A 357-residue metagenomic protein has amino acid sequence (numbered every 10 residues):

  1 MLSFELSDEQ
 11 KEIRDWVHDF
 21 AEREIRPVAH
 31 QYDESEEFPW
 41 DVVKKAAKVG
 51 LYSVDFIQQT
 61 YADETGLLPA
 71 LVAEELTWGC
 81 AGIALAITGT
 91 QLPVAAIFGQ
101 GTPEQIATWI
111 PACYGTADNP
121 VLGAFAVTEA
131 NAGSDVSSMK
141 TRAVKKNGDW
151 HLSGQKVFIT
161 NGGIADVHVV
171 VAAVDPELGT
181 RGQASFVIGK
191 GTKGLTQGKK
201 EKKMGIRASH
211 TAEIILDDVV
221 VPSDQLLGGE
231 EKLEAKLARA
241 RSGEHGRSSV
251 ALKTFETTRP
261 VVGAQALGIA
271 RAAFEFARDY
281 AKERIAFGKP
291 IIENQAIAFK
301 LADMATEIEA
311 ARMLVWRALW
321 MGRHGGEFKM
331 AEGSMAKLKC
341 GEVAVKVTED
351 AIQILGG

Functional and structural regions predicted by a protein language model:
M1-G79, I83, Q100-E104, T116 (+4 more regions): Alpha-helical interface subdomain recognition
G50, A73-T77, I188-K193, D217-V220: Short Ser/Thr-interspersed hydrophobic loop/turn segments at strand-loop and sheet-helix junctions that line or gate
W78-A81, A132, V157-G163, I206 (+1 more regions): Glycine-rich phosphate/pyrophosphate-binding beta-alpha loops
A84-E104, G133: N-terminal glycine-rich flavin-associated loop
D118-T128: A short, Trp-centered hydrophobic/proline-enriched beta-strand micro-motif
D149, S153-Q197: A short core secondary-structure module
K193-P222, L226: Flexible, small-/acidic-enriched active-site or ligand-binding loops
D218-S249: Long, acidic (Asp/Glu-rich), low-complexity accessory segments flanking structured domains
